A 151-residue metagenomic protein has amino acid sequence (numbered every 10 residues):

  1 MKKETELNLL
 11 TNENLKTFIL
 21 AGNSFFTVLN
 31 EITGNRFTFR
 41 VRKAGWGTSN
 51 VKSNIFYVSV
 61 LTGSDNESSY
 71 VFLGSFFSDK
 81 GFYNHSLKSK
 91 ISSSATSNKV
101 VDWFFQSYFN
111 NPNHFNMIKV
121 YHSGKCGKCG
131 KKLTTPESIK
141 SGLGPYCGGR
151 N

Functional and structural regions predicted by a protein language model:
M1-Y57: General detector of N-terminal leader/presequence modules that precede the first folded domain
L7, S92-S97: Non-membrane alpha-helical secondary structure
G22-S24, G74, G142-G144: Glycine-centered flexibility motif
R36, G47-S49, D65, F76 (+3 more regions): Compositionally biased, intrinsically disordered low-complexity regions
R42-W46, F77-S78, K140-S141: A short, sequence-level motif marking secondary-structure junctions
V51-S89: Intrinsically disordered, low-complexity regulatory segments enriched in Ser/Thr/Pro and charged residues
A95-N151: Cys/His-clustered metal-coordination modules, chiefly Zn-binding fingers
